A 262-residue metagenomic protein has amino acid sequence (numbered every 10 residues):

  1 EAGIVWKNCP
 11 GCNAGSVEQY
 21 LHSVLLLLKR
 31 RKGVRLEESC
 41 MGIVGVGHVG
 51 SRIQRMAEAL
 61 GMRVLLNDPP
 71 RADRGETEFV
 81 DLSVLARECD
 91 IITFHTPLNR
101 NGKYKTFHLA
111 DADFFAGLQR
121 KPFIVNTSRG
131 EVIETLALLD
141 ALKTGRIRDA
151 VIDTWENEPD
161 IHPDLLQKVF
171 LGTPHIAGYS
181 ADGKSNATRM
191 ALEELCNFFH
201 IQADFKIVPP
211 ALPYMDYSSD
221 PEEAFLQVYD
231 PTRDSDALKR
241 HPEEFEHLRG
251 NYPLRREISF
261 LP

Functional and structural regions predicted by a protein language model:
E1-V34: Phosphate/diphosphate ligand-binding glycine-rich loop within oxidoreductases
G3, G61, E88-C89, K121-P122 (+1 more regions): Short, well-ordered alpha-helix to beta-strand connector turns
W6, K121, S128-P262: Rossmann-like dinucleotide-binding domain for NAD(H)/NADP(H)
P10, E18, E37-E58: Glycine-rich adenosine-cofactor-binding loop
P10-A14, P70-R71, L85, E156 (+1 more regions): Short, acidic/turn-prone active-site loops that include or flank metal/cofactor- and phosphate-binding residues
A59-E76: NAD(P)-binding Rossmann-fold cofactor-contacting core
R71-P163: Rossmann-like adenosine-cofactor binding region
